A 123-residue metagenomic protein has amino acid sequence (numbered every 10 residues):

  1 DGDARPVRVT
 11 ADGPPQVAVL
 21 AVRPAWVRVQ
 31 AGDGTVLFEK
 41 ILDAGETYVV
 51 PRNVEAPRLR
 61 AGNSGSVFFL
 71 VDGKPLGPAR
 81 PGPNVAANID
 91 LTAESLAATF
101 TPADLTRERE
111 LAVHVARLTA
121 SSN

Functional and structural regions predicted by a protein language model:
D1-R58, G62-N123: Extended low-complexity, proline-rich intrinsically disordered regions
